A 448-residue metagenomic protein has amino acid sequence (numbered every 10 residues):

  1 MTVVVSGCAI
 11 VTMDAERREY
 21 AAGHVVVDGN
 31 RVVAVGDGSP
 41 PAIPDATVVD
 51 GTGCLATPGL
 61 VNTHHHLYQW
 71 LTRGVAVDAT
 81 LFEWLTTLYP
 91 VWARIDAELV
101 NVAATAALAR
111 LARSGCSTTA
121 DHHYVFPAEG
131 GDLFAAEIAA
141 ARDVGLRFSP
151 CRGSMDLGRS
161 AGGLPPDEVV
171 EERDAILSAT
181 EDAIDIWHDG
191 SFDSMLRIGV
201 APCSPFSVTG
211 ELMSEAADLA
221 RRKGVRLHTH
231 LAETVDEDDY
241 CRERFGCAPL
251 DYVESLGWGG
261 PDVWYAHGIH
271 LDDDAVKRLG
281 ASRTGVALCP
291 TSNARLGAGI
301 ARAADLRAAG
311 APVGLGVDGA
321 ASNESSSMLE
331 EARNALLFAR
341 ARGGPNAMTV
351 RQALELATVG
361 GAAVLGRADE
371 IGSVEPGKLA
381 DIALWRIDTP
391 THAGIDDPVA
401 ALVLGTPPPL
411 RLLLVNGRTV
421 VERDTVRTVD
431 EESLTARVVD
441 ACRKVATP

Functional and structural regions predicted by a protein language model:
M1-G23, V27-V33, G38, T358-P448: Active-site microenvironment of metallo-dependent hydrolases
V3-S6, A42-E83, T105, A112-R113 (+1 more regions): Replace "His-x-His-based motif
C8, V25, N30, G53 (+15 more regions): Divalent metal-coordination and catalytic microenvironments
V26, R73-H122, P127-R147, S178-F192 (+1 more regions): Alpha-helical scaffold segments that flank or form the walls of functional sites
L71-V102, E129, L157-R173, S194 (+3 more regions): Active-site gating loops and adjacent loop-to-helix segments of metal-dependent hydrolytic enzymes
E129-G268: Metal-coordinating catalytic core of metallo-dependent amide/deamination hydrolases
G145, A217-V225, W258-P261, R278-A287 (+2 more regions): Glycine-enriched alpha-helix->loop->beta-strand junction motifs that scaffold or abut catalytic
S255-D262, A304-T389, G405-P407: His/Asp/Glu-enriched, well-ordered alpha-helical/loop segment that forms or immediately abuts the divalent-metal
